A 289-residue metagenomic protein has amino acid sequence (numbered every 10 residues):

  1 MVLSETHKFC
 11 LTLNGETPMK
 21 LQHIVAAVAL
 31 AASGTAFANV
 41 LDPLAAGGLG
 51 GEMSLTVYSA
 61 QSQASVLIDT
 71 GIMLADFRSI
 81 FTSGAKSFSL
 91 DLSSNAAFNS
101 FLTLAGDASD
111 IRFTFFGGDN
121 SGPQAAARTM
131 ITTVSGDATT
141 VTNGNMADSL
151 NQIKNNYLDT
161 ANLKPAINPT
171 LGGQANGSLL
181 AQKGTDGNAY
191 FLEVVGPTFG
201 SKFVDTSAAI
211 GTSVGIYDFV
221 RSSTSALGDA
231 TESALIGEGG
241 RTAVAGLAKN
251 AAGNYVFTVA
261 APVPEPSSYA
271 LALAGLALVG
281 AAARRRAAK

Functional and structural regions predicted by a protein language model:
M1-P18: Short, Lys/Arg-enriched N-terminal segments with co-localized hydrophobic residues within the first ~10-30 amino acids
F9, I24-V25, N176, G184: Compositionally biased, intrinsically disordered low-complexity segments enriched in polar/proline residues
F9-T12, Q22, T114, M130 (+2 more regions): Small/flexible residues
G15, S33-G34, A96, G106: Short, flexible coil/linker elements and helix-boundary hinge sites characteristic of intrinsically disordered
M19-L44, N254-A283, A288-K289: Short, threonine-centered small-residue motifs that mark membrane-proximal processing/anchoring sites and TM-junction
N39-P262: Mature extracellular "passenger" or substrate-interacting domains of secreted, surface-exposed proteins
